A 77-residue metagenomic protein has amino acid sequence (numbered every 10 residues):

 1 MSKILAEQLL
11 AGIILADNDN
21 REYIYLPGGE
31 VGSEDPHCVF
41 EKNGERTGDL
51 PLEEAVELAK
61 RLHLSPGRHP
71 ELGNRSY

Functional and structural regions predicted by a protein language model:
M1-D17: Negatively charged, low-complexity tracts enriched in Asp/Glu with abundant Ser/Thr
G12-N20, A59-P66: Short, flexible helical or helix-coil boundary motifs
A16-E53, E57: Acidic, low-complexity, intrinsically disordered interaction modules
R46-Y77: Mixed-charge, Lys/Arg-enriched low-complexity segments
